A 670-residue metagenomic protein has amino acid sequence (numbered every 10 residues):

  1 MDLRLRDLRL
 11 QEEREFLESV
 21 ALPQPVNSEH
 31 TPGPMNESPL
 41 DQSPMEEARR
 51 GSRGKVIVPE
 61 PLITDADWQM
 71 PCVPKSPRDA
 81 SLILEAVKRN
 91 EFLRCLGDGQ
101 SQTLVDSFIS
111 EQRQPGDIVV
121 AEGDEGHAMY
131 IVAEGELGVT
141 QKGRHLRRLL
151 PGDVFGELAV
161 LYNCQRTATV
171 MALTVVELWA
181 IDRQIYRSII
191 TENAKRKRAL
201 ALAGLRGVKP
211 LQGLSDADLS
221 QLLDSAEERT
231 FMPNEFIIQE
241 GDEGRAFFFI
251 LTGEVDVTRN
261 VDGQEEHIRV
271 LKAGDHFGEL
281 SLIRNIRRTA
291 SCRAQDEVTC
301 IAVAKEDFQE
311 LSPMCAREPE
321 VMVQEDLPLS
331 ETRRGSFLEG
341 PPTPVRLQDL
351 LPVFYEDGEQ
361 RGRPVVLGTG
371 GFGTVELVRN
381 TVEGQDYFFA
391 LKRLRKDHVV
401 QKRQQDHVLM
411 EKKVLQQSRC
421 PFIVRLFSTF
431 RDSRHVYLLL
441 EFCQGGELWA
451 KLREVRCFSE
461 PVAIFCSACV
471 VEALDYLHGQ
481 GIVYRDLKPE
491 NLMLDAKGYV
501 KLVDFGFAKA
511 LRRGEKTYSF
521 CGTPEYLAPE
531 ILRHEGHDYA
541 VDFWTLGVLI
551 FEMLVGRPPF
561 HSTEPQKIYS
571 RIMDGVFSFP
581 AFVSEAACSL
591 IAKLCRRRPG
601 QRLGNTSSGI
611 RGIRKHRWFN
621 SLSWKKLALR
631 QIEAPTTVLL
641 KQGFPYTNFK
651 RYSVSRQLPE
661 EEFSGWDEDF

Functional and structural regions predicted by a protein language model:
M1-F354: Cytosolic regulatory regions built on CNB/CRP/Popeye-like sensor folds
P364-V375: Protein kinase glycine-rich loop
T374-H398: Glycine-rich ATP phosphate-binding loop
T429: Activation-segment/catalytic-loop signature of the eukaryotic protein kinase fold
C466-S467: Activation segment signature within eukaryotic-like protein kinase domains
G600-F670: C-terminal regulatory tails of eukaryotic serine/threonine kinases
